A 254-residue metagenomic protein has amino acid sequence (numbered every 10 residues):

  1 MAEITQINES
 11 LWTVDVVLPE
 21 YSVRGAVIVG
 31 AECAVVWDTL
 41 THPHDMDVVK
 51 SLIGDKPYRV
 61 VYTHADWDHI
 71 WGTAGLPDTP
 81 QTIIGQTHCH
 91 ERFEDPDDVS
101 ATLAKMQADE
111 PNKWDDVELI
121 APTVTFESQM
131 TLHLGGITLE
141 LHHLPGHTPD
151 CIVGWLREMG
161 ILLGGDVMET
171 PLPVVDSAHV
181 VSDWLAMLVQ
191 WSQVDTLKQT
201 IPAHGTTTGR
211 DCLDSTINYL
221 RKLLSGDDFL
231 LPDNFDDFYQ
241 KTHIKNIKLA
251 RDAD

Functional and structural regions predicted by a protein language model:
A2-K50, G154-D166: Conserved beta-strand hairpin/beta-sheet module of binuclear metal-dependent hydrolase folds, prominently
I7-W12, E110-W114, G135-I137: Short Pro/Gly-enriched beta-strand edge/turn motifs at strand-loop
S22-G25, F126-Q129, P149-I152: Short glycine-rich loop/turn motifs
A31-A34, I53-P57, G135: Short, surface-exposed connector motifs at secondary-structure boundaries
A34-V35, T39-P43, T131, T138-P145 (+1 more regions): Metallo-beta-lactamase
M46-D47, S51-T125, T131, L220-L230: Active-site HxH/HxHxD metal-binding segment of metal-dependent hydrolases
Q193-Q199, T206-D254: Accessory terminal helices/loops
